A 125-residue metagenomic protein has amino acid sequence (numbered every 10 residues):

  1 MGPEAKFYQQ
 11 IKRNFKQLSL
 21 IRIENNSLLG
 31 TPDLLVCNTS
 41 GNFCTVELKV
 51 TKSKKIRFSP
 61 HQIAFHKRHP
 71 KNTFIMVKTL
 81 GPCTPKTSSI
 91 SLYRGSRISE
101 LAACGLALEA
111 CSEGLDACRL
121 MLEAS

Functional and structural regions predicted by a protein language model:
M1-N25, T39, S125: Acidic-basic catalytic patches of nuclease active cores, encompassing PD-(D/E)XK and other metal-cofactor nuclease
M1-Q9, T79-S125: Domain-level recognition of nuclease-like catalytic cores that cleave nucleotide substrates
N14, C37, R68-N72: Alpha-helix C-cap/termination motif
I21, C44-V46, F74-M76: Hydrophobic/aromatic beta-strand patches that form the interior of the parallel beta-sheet core in alpha/beta enzyme
I23-N25, M76-K78, G95: Conserved beta-strand termini and adjacent loop/short-helix elements that scaffold enzyme active sites in alpha/beta
G30: Beta-rich catalytic cores
L34-V36, N42-K52: Conserved catalytic cores of phosphodiester-cleaving nucleases, focusing on short active-site segments
T51-T79: Short, charged, amphipathic alpha-helix that recurs within catalytic cores of restriction-modification and other
